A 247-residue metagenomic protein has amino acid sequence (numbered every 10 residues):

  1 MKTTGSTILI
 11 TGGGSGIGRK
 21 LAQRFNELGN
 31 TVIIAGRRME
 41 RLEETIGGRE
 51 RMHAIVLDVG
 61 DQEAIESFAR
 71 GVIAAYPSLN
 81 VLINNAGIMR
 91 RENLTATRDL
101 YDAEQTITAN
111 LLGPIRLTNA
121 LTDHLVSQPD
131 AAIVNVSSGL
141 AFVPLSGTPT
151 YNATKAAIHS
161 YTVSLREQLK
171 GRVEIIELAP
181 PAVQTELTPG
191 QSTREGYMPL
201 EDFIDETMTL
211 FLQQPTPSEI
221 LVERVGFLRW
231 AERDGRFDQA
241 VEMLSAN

Functional and structural regions predicted by a protein language model:
G12-G16: Conserved glycine-rich cofactor-binding loop
L28-E44: Conserved glycine-rich Rossmann-like NAD(P)H-binding loop of the short-chain dehydrogenase/reductase
V56-R70, L100: The beta1-alpha1 cofactor-binding region of Rossmann-like NAD(H)/NADP(H)-dependent oxidoreductases
E66, M89-E104, G147-T150: Conserved mid-core segment of classical short-chain dehydrogenase/reductases
T118, T154: Active-site helix of classical SDR
S138: Residue(s) in the substrate-gating loop at a strand-loop-helix junction that position the organic substrate next
E177-L178, P189-G235: C-terminal helical subdomain
